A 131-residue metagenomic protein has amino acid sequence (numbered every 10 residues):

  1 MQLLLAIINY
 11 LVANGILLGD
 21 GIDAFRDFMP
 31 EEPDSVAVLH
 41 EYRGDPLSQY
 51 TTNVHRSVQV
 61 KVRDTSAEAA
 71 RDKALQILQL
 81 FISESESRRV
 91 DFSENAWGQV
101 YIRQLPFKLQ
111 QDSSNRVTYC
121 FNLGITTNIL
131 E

Functional and structural regions predicted by a protein language model:
M1-Y10, Y42-N53, S93-E131: Short, charged interaction patches at domain edges and termini
M1-Y50, E84-N95: Small/polar-rich, solvent-exposed N-terminal microdomains that initiate assembly or binding
S35, R56, Y119: Residues that flank catalytic or metal-binding motifs in active/ligand-binding sites
V38, P46, N53, R63-D72: Short, conserved turn/kink motifs that form compact alpha/beta structural patches or helix kinks used as
N53-S57, Q76: Short intrinsically disordered coil segments
S57-K61, G124: Short aromatic/hydrophobic contact patches that present stacked aromatics for nucleic-acid/ligand binding
T65-R89: Mid-chain, well-packed structural core segment of small domains
